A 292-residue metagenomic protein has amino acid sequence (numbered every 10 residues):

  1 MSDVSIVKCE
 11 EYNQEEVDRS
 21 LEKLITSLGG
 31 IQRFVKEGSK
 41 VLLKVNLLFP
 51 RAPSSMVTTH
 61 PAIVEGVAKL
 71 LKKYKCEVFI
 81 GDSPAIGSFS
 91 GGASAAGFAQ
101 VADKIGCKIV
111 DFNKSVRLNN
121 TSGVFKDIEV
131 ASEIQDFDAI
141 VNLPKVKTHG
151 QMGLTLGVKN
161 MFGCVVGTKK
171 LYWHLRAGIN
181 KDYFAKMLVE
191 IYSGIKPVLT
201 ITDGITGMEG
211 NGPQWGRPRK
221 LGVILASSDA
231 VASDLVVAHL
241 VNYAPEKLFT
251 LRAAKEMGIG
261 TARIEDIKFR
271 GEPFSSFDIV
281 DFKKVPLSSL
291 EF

Functional and structural regions predicted by a protein language model:
M1-F292: N-terminal and secondary-structure boundary signal
